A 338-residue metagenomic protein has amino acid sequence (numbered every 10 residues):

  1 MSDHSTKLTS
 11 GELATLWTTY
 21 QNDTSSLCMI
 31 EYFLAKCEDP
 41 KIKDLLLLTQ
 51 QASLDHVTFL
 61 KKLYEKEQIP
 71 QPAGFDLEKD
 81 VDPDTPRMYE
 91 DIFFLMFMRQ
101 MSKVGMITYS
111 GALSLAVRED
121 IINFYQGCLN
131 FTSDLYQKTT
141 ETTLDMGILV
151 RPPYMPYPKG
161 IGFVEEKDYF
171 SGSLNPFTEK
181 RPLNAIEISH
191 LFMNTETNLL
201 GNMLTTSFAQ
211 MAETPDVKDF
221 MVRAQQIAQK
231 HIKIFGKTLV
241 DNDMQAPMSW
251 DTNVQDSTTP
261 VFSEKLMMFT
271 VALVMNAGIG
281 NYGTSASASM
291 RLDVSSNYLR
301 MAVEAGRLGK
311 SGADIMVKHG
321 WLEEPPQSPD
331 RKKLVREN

Functional and structural regions predicted by a protein language model:
M1-A14, C28, A35-F93: An N-terminus-focused feature that recognizes amino-terminal "leader" regions
M1-A14, G74-M98, I161-H190, S249-A272 (+1 more regions): Acidic/His metal-coordination segments adjacent to aromatic residues that form catalytic metal sites in metalloenzymes
L8-C37, M88-V117, E179-A212, F262-M290: Alpha-helical bundle segments that constitute or directly flank the non-heme di-iron/ferroxidase center
P40-G74, S133-R151, D216, R223-P247 (+1 more regions): Conserved alpha-helical segments that form or flank metal/cofactor-binding pockets of metalloenzymes
T58-Y64, P70-L77, M88, T140-E141 (+11 more regions): Short alpha-helix boundary/capping motifs
V104-D168, S189, T197-A209, K218-R223 (+2 more regions): Preference for long, well-ordered alpha-helical segments
F220, Q225-M268, A272-T284, A288 (+1 more regions): Intrinsically disordered, low-complexity segments enriched in Gly and acidic/Ser/Thr residues that form flexible
